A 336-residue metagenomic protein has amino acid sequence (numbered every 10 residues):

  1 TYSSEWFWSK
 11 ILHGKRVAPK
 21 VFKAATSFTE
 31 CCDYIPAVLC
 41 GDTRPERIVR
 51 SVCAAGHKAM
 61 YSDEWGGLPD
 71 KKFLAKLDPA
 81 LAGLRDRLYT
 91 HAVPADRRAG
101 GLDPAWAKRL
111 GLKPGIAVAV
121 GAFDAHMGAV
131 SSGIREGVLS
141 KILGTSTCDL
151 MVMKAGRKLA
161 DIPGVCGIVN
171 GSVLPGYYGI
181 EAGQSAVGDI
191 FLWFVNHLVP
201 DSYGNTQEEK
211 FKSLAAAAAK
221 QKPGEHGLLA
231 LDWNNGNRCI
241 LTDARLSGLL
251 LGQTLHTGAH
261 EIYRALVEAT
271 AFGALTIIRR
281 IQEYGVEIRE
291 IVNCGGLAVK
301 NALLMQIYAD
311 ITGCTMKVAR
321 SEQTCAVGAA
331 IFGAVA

Functional and structural regions predicted by a protein language model:
Y2-A122, N196, L231-N235, Y263 (+1 more regions): Gly/Ser/Thr-rich active-site cleft segment
Y2-W6, A25-C31, S51-A55, H91-R97 (+5 more regions): Active-site nucleophile and cofactor-binding loops and adjacent substrate-binding regions of central metabolic enzymes
W6, Y61-P175, S185-A186, S202 (+4 more regions): ATP-dependent carbohydrate kinase catalytic cores
F22-K23, K113, R135-E136, V286-R289: Short helix-loop-beta connector
I35, F73, G144, F194 (+5 more regions): Buried hydrophobic positions in well-ordered alpha/beta secondary-structure cores of metabolic enzymes
M127-S131, Q184-S185, L192-V195, E268 (+3 more regions): Glycine-rich phosphate-binding/hydrolytic loop that grips phosphoryl groups
A182, I190-L192, H197-E208, A336: Acidic, glycine/GT-rich loop-and beta-edge segments that sit at the periphery of enzyme/chaperone cores
Q221-C325: Activation-segment/catalytic-loop signature of the eukaryotic protein kinase fold
